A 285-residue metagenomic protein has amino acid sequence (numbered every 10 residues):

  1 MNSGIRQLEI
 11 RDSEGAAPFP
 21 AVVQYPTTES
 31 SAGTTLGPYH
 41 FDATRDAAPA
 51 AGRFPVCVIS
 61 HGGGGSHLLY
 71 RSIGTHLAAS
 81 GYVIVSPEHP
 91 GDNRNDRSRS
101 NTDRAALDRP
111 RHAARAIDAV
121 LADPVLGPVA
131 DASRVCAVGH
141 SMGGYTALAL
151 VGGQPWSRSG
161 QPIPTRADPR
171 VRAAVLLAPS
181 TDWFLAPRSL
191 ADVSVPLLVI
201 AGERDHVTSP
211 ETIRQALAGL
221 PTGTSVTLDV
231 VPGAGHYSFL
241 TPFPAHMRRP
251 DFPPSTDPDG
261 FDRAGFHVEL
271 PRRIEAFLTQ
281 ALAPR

Functional and structural regions predicted by a protein language model:
M1-V58, L69, A79, T165 (+2 more regions): Domain-level recognition of soluble alpha/beta enzyme cores, biased toward histidine phosphatases/phosphomutases
S30-S31, D46-F54, I59-D96, H206-P210: Short substrate-entry loop that stabilizes the transition state in hydrolases
T35-P38, G64, L68-R71, E88-D108 (+1 more regions): Cap/lid segment of the alpha/beta-hydrolase catalytic domain
T102-A132: Alpha/beta-hydrolase active-site loop
G139-G143, A147: Gly/Ala-rich beta-loop-alpha elbow adjacent to hydrolase catalytic centers
D182, R204-T208, H236-Y237: Acidic catalytic loop of the alpha/beta-hydrolase fold
S189, V195, S209-G219, F243: Short alpha-helix in the alpha/beta-hydrolase fold that links the catalytic acid
V193, V199-A201: Short beta-strand/loop motif that positions the catalytic acidic residue of the alpha/beta-hydrolase fold
